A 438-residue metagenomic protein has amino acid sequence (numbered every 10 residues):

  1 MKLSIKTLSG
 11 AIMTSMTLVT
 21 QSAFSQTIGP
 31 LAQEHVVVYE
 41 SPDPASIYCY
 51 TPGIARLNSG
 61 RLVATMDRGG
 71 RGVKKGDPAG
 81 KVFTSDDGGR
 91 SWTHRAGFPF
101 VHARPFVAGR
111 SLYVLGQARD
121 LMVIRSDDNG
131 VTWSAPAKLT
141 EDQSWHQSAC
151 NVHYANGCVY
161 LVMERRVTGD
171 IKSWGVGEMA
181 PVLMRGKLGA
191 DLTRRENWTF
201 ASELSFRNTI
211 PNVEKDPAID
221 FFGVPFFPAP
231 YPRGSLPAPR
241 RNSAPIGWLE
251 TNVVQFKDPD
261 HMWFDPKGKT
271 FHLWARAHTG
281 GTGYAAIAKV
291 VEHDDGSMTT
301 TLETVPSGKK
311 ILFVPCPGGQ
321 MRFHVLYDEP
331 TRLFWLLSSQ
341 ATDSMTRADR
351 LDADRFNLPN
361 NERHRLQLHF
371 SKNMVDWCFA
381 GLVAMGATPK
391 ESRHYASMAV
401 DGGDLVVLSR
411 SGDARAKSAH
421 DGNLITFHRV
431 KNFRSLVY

Functional and structural regions predicted by a protein language model:
M1-K6: Positively charged n-region of N-terminal signal peptides that target proteins for export
T7-S9, G80: Intrinsically disordered, low-complexity Ser/Thr- and Pro-rich stretches
S9-V19: Bacterial N-terminal signal peptides
F24-S148, H153-E250, V254-P317, D328-L333 (+3 more regions): Beta-rich carbohydrate-recognition and catalytic domains
V325: Catalytic cores of secreted/periplasmic lytic hydrolases that degrade extracellular macromolecules
G381, H394-Y395: Active-site pocket scaffolds in enzymes
